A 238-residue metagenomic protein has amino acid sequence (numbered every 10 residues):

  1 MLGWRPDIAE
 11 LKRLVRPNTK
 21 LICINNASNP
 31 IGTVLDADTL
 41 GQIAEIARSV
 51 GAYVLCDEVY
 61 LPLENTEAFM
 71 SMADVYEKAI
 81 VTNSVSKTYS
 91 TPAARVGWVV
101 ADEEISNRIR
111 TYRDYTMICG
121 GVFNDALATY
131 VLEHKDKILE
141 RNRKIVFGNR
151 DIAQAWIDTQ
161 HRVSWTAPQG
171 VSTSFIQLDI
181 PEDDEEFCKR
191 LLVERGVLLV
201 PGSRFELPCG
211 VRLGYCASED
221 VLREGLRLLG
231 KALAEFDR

Functional and structural regions predicted by a protein language model:
R5-N18, P30-Y53, E58-T91: Active-site pre-lysine segment of PLP-dependent enzymes
K12, P181-E182, E186-L199, F205-R238: PLP-dependent enzyme catalytic core of the Aspartate aminotransferase-like
I22, N29, D57, A79 (+8 more regions): Generic structural signal for small/hydrophobic residues in well-ordered secondary structure, especially within
A47, I157-D158, L191-L192: A generic structural signal for well-ordered alpha-helical segments
S49-V50, Q160, R195, F236: Helix C-cap/helix->beta junction micro-motif
E77-F147, Q154-W156, A232: Conserved core segment of the aminotransferase class I/II
T129, I145-Q154, W165-L178, C209: Conserved glycine-rich beta-strand-loop-beta hairpin in the small C-terminal domain of fold type I
H161-W165, V197-G202: A short linear hydrophobic-aromatic micro-motif
